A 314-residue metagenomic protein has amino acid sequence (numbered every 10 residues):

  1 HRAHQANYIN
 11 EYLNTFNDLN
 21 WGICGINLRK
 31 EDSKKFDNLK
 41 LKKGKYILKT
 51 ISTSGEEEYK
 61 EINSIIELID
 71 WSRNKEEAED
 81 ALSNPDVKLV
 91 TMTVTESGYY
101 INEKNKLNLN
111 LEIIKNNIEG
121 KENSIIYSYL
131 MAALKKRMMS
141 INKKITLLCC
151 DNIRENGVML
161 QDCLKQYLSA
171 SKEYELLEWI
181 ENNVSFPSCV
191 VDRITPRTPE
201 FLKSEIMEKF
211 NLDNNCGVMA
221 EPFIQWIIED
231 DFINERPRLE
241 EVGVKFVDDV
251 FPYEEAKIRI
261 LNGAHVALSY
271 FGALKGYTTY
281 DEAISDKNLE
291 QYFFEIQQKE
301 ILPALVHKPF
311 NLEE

Functional and structural regions predicted by a protein language model:
H1-E314: Substrate/ligand-engaging "lid" and interaction regions
